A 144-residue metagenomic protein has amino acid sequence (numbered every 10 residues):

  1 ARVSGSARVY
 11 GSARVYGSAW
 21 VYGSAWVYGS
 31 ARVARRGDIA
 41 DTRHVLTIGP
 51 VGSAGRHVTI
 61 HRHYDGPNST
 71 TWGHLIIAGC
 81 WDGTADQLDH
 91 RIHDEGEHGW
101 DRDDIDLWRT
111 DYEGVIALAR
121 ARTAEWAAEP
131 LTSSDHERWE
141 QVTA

Functional and structural regions predicted by a protein language model:
A1-I39: A detector of tandem-repeat and repeat-rich interaction/domain scaffolds
Y28-A144: Intrinsic low-complexity/IDR segments
